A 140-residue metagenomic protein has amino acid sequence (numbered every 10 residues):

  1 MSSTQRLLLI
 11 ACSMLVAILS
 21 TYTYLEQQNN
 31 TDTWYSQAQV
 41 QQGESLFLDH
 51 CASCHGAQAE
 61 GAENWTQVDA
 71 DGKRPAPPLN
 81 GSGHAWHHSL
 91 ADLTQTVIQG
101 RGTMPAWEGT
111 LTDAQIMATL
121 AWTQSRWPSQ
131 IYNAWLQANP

Functional and structural regions predicted by a protein language model:
M1-T4: Short, Lys/Arg-rich N-terminal segment immediately upstream of the first membrane anchor
L8-Y22: Hydrophobic membrane-insertion alpha-helices, especially the h-region of bacterial N-terminal signal peptides
Y22-F47, N133-P140: Electrostatic cytochrome c docking/interface patches
Y35-A62, T66-D71, Q95-Q99: Sequence/structural segment immediately N-terminal to covalent heme-attachment motifs in c-type and related
H55, N80, I98, Q124-W127: Protein kinase-like catalytic domain
R74-A91, A106-M117: Electron-transfer interface patches adjacent to heme c in soluble/periplasmic c-type cytochromes and di-/multiheme
P105-P140: Flexible coil segments in periplasmic/lumen-exposed cytochrome c-class electron-transfer proteins
